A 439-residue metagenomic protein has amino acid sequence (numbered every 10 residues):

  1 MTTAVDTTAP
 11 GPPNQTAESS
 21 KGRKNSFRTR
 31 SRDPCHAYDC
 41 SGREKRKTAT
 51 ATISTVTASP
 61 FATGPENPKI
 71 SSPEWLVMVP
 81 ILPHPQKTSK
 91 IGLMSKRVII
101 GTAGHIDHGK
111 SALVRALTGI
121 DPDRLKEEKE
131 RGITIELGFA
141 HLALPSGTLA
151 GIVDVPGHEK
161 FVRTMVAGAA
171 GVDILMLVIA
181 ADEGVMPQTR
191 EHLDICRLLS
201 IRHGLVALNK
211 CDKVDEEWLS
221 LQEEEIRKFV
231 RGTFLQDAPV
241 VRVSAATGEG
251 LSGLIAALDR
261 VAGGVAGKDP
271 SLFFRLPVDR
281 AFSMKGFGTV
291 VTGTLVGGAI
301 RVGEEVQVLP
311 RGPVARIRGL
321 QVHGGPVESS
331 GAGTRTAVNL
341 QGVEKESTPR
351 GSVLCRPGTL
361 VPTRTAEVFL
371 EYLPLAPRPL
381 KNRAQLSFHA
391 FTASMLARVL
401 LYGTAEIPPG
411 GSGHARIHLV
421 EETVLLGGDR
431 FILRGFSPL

Functional and structural regions predicted by a protein language model:
M1-L93: Short, strongly patterned local motifs
M94-I133, G138-G151: Conserved G1/Walker A P-loop phosphate-binding module
I100-G104, H108-L117, K160-V166, I174 (+3 more regions): P-loop/Walker A NTP-binding module and the surrounding RecA-like catalytic core of P-loop NTPases
T102, V214-W218, V343-L439: C-terminal effector modules of nucleic-acid-centric enzymes and ribosome-associated factors
P156-K160, A170-E191, I201-S220: Conserved Switch II/interswitch segment of TRAFAC-class P-loop GTPases
H158-E159, D182-M186, K210-D215, A245-E249 (+5 more regions): Conserved nucleotide-binding/hydrolysis micro-motifs of P-loop NTPases
K210-Q236: GTPase G-domain guanine-specificity segment
K228-A376: Conserved catalytic-core segments of large NTP-driven translation/proteostasis enzymes
